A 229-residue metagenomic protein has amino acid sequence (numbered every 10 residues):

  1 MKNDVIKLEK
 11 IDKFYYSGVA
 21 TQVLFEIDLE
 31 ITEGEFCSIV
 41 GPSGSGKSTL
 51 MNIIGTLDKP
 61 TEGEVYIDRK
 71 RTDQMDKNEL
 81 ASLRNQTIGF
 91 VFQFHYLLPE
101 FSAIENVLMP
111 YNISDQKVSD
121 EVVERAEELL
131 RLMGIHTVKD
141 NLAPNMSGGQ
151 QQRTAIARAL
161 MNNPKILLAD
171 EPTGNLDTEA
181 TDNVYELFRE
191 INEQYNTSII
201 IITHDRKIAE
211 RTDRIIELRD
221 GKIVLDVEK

Functional and structural regions predicted by a protein language model:
M1-D4, E228-K229: Short, Lys/Arg-enriched, disordered terminal segments
D4-R211, I215: ABC family nucleotide-binding domain
I215-E228: H-loop (His-switch) and adjacent beta-strand-loop-beta switch element of ABC-type ATPase nucleotide-binding domains
